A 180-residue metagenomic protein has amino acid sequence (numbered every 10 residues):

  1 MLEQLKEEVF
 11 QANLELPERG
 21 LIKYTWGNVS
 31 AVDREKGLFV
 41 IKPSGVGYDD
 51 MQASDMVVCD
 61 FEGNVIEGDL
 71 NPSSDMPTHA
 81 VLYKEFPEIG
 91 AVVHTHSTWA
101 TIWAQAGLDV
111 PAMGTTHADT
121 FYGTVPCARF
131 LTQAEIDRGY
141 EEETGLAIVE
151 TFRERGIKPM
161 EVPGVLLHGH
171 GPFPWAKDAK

Functional and structural regions predicted by a protein language model:
M1-K180: Glycine-rich flexible loops
